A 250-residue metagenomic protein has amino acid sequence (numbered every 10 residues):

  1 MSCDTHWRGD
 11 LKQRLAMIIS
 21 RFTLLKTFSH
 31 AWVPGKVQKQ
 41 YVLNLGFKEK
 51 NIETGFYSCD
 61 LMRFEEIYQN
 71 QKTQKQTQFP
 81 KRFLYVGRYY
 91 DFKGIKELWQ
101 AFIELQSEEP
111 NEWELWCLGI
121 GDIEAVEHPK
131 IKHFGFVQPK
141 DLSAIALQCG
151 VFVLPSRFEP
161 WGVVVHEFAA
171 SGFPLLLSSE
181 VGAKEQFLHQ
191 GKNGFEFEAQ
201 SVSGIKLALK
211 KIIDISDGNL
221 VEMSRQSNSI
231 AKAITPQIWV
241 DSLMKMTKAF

Functional and structural regions predicted by a protein language model:
M1-L15, T27-H30: A short, histidine- and acid-enriched strand-loop-helix "catalytic/donor-clamping" loop that lines the nucleotide-sugar
K26-K72: Donor nucleotide-sugar binding/catalytic pocket of nucleotide-sugar-dependent glycosyltransferases
Q74-K93, W99-I103: Conserved donor-binding/catalytic core segment of Leloir-type glycosyltransferases
F136, Q190-G191, F195-V202, K211-D217: Conserved acidic donor-binding segment of nucleotide-sugar-dependent glycosyltransferases
F136-V137, A144-C149: Short alpha-helical donor nucleotide-sugar binding micro-motif in glycosyltransferases
R157: Aromatic "clamp/platform" in nucleotide-sugar-dependent glycosyltransferases that forms part of the donor/acceptor
P174-S178, L188: Short hydrophobic beta-strand element within catalytic cores of glycosyltransferases and related nucleotide-activated
G218-A233: A short, well-ordered alpha-helix in the C-terminal region of glycosyltransferases
